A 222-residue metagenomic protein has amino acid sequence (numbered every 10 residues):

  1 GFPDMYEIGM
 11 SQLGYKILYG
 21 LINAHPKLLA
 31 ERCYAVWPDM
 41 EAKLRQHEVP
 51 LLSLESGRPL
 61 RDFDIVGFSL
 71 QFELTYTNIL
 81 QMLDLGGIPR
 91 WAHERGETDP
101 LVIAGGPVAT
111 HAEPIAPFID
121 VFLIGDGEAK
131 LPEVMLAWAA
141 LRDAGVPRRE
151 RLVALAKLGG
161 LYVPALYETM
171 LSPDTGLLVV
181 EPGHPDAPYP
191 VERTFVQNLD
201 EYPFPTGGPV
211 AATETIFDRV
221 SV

Functional and structural regions predicted by a protein language model:
G1-M5, Q12, V134: Long, low-complexity, serine/threonine- and charged-residue-rich intrinsically disordered N-terminal tails that act as
P3-E7, P164, D174-V222: N-terminal [4Fe-4S]-dependent radical SAM core
M5-I8, E73-T75: Short acidic, S/G/P-rich loop/turn micro-motifs used as interaction or catalytic elements
M10-L18: Conserved alpha-helical elements of sugar-nucleotide-dependent glycosyltransferases
G14, P107, E214: Short, glycine/acidic-rich beta->alpha junctions
I17-L29: Short helix-loop-beta junction
E31-C33: General small-molecule cofactor/ligand-binding pocket signal
A35-H184: Glycine-rich beta-alpha loop elements in corrinoid/cobalamin-binding modules across cobalamin-dependent enzymes
